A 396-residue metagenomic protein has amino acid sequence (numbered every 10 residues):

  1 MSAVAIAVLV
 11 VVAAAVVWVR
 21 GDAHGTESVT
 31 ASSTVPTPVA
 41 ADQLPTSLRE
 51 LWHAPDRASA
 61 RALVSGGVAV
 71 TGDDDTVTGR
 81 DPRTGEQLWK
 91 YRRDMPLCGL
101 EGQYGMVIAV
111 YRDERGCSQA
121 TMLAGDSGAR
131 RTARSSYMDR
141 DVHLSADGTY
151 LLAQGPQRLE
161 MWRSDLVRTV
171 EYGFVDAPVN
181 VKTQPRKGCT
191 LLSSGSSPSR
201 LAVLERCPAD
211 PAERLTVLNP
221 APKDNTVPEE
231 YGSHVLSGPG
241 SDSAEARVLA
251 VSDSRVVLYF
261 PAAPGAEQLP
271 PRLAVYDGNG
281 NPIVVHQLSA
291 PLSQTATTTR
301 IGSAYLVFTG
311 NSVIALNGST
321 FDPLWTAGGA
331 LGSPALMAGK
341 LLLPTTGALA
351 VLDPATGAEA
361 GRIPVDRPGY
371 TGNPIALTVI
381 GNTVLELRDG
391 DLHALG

Functional and structural regions predicted by a protein language model:
M1-I6, R362, P368-P374, V379-G396: C-terminal scaffolding/assembly regions of large eukaryotic complex subunits
S2-V17: Hydrophobic membrane-insertion alpha-helices, especially the h-region of bacterial N-terminal signal peptides
V16-G67, D75-T76, D81-L97, T121-A124 (+6 more regions): Aromatic (tryptophan-biased) beta-strands that constitute blades/sheets of beta-rich domains
L51-V64, R92-M106, S135-T149, V179-S194 (+5 more regions): Repeated scaffold domains used in trafficking and secretory/extracellular systems, primarily beta-propellers
A60-D73, Q103-R115, A120-T121, D147-M161 (+7 more regions): Short beta-strand elements that form the blades of beta-propeller/WD-repeat-like and other beta-sheet-rich scaffold
R80-D81, T121-A124, M161-S164, L218-P220 (+4 more regions): Hydrophobic/aromatic beta-strand positions that recur at structurally equivalent sites within the blades
R83-E213: Long, acidic/polar, low-complexity amphipathic helices and coiled-coil-like
G173-L316: Acidic, serine/threonine- and glycine-rich low-complexity intrinsically disordered segments that serve as flexible
